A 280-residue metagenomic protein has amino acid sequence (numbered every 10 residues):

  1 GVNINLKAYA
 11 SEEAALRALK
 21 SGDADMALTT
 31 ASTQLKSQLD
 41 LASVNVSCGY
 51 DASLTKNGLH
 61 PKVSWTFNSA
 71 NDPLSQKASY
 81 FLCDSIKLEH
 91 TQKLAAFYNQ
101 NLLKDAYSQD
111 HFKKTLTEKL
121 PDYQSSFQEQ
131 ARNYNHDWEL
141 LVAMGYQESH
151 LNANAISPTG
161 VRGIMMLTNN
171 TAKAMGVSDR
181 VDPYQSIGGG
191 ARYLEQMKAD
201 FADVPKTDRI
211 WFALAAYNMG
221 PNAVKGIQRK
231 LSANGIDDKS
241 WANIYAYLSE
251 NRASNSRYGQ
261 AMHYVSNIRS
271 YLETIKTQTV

Functional and structural regions predicted by a protein language model:
G1, K56-L102, P121, R269-Q278: Extended ligand-binding regions for polar small-molecule ligands
L6-S21, I210: Short helix-initiation/N-cap motifs at beta->coil->alpha
K20, D25-S47, K225-G226, K230-G235: A ligand-binding cleft/hinge motif common to bilobed small-molecule-binding domains
K36-N68, I236-D237: Ligand-binding "clamshell"
F67, A213-T279: Catalytic and substrate-binding regions of cell-wall glycan-acting enzymes that process beta-1,4-linked
N99-L151, Y184, F201: Export/targeting segments at the very N-terminus of extracytoplasmic proteins
H136-N152, I187-A191, A213-N218, I268: Short, functionally critical alpha-helical segments immediately adjacent to catalytic or ligand/cofactor-binding
N154-S178, Y184-Q196, D238-Y245, I268: Substrate-binding/active-site groove segments that recognize and process beta-1,4-linked N-acetyl-hexosamine
